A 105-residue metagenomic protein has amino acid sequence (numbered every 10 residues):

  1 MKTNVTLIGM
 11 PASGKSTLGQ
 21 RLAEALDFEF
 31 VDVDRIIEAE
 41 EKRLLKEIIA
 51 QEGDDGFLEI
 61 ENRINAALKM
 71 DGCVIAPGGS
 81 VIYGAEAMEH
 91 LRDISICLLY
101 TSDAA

Functional and structural regions predicted by a protein language model:
K2-N4: Pre-Walker A (Motif I) flank of P-loop NTPase domains
L7: Hydrophobic anchor at the beta1->P-loop junction of P-loop NTPases
M10: P-loop (Walker A) phosphate-binding loop of NTP-binding proteins
S13: ATP-binding Walker
S16: Walker A/P-loop
V33-R92: ATP-dependent small-molecule kinase phosphotransfer cores that center on conserved nucleotide phosphate-binding segments
Y100-A105: Conserved small/polar residues in nucleotide/adenosyl-binding loops
